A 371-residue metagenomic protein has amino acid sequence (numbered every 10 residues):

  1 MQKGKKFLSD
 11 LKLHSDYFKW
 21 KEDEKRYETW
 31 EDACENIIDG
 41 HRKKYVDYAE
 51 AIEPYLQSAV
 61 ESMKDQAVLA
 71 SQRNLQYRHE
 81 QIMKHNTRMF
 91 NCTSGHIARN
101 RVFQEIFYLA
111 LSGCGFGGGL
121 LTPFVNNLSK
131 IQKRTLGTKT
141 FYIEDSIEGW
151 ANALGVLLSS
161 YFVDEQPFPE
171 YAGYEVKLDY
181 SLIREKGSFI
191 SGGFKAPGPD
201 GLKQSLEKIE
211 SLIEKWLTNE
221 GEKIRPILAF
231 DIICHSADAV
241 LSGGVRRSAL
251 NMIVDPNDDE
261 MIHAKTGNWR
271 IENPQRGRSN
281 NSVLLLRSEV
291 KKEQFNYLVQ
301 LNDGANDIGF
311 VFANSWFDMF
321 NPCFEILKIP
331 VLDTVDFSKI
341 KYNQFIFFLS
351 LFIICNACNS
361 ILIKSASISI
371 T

Functional and structural regions predicted by a protein language model:
M1-N359, K364-A366, I370-T371: Extended catalytic cores of very large enzyme megasubunits
